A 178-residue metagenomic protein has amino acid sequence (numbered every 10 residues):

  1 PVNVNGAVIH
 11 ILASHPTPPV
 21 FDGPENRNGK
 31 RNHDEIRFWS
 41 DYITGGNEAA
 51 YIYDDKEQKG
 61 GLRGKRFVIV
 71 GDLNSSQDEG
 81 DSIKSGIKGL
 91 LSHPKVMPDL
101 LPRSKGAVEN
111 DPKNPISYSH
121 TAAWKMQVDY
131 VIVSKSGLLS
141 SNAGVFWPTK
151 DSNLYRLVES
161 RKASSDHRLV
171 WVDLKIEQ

Functional and structural regions predicted by a protein language model:
P1-N3, N28-I69, L73-Q178: Metal-dependent phosphoester-hydrolase catalytic domains
P1-V8, L12-P16: Structured beta-strand-rich core segments of catalytic domains in phosphoester-bond hydrolases
S14-T17, D72-N74: Histidine- and/or cysteine-centered catalytic micro-motif in compact active-site loops
P18-P19, G23, D34: Beta-propeller domains
